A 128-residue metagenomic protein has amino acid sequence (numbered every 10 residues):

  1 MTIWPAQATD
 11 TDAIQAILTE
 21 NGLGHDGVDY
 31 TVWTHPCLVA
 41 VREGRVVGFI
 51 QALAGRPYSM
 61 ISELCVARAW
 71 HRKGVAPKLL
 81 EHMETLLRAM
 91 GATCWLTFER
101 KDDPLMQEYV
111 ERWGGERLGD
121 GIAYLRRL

Functional and structural regions predicted by a protein language model:
T2-I14: A short beta-loop-alpha structural element at the N-terminal edge of CoA-dependent acyl/N-acetyltransferase catalytic
A6, L64-V66, E99: Hydrophobic adenine-recognition pocket in adenosine-nucleotide-binding enzymes
T11, I17-C37: N-terminal first-folded block
V39, R45-L53, Y58-C65: Conserved beta-strand in the GNAT
V41-E43, R126-L128: Active-site beta-strand termini and strand-to-loop segments that position acidic
V66, R72-T85, R112: Conserved acetyl-CoA-binding loop-helix of GNAT-fold acetyltransferases
L87-R100: Conserved GNAT acetyl-CoA-binding A-motif
V110-D120: Conserved acetyl-CoA-binding loop of GNAT-fold acetyltransferases
